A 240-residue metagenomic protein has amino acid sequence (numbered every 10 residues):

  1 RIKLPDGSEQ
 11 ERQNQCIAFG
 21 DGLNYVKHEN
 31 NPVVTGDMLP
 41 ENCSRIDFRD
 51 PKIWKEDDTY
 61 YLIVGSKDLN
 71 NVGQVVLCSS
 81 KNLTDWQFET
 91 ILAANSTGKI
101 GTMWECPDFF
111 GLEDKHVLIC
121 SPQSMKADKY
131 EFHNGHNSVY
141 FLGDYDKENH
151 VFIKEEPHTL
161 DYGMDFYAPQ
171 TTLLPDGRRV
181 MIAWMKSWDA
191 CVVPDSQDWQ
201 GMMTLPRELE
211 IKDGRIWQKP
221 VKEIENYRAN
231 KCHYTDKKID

Functional and structural regions predicted by a protein language model:
R1-D50, K55-I100, G111-Y162, A183-D236: Beta-rich carbohydrate-recognition and catalytic domains
R49-K52, E105-D108, Y167-Q170: Beta-propeller and closely related beta-sheet repeat lectin domains
L174-P175: Structural secondary-structure packing elements that flank or coincide with functional cores
R179-M181: Short, well-structured beta-strand segments enriched in hydrophobic/aromatic residues within extracellular or lumenal
I239-D240: A carbohydrate-recognition surface predominantly in extracellular/luminal proteins
